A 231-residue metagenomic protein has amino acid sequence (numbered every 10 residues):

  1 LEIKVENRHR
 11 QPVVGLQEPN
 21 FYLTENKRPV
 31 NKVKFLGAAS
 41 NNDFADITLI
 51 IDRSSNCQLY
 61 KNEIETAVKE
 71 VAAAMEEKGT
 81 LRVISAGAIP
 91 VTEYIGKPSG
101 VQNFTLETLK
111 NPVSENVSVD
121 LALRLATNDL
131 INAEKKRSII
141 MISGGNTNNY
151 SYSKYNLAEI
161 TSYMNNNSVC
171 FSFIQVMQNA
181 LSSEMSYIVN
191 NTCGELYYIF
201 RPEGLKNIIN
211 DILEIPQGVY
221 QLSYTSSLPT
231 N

Functional and structural regions predicted by a protein language model:
L1-T48, R53-K61: Acidic, polar low-complexity linker/tail segments
Q11-V13, A39-S40, V71-M75, N128-E134 (+1 more regions): Surface-exposed acidic, glycine-flexible loop patches that form ligand/cofactor-binding and adhesion interfaces
E18, F44, K61, E65-A72 (+5 more regions): Extracytoplasmic/secreted envelope proteins and their assembly/folding machinery, especially bacterial periplasmic
S40-I95, A122-A126, S138-I142: Von Willebrand factor
S55-N56, I89-Y94, G100-R137, T147-N148 (+2 more regions): Von Willebrand factor
E77-R82, N132-I139, N165-S172, N191-E195: Loop/turn elements at helix/coil->beta-strand transitions in domains of secreted/extracellular proteins
S143-N191, I209-N210: VWA/integrin I-like adhesion module and closely mimicked acidic/polar interface patches used
N190, Y198-N231: C-terminal "exit" segments of structured domains
